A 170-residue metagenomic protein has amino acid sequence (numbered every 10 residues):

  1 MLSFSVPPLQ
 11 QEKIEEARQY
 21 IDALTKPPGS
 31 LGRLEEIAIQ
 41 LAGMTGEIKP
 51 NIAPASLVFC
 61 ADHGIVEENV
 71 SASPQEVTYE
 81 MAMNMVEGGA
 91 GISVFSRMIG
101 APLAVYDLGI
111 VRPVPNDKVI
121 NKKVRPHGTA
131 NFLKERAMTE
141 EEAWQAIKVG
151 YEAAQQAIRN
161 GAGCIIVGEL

Functional and structural regions predicted by a protein language model:
M1-L170: N-terminal loops that bind phosphate or other acidic moieties and the adjacent beta-alpha structural core
